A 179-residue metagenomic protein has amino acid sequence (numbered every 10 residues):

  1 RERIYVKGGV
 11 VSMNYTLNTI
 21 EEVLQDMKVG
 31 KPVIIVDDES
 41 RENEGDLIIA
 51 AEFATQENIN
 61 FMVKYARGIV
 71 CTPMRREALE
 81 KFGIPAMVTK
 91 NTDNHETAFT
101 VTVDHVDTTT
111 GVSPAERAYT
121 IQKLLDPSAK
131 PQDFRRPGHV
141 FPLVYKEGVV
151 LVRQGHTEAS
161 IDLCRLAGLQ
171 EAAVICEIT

Functional and structural regions predicted by a protein language model:
R1-S12: Short, Lys/Arg-enriched N-terminal segments with co-localized hydrophobic residues within the first ~10-30 amino acids
S12-T179: Catalytic domains of riboflavin
